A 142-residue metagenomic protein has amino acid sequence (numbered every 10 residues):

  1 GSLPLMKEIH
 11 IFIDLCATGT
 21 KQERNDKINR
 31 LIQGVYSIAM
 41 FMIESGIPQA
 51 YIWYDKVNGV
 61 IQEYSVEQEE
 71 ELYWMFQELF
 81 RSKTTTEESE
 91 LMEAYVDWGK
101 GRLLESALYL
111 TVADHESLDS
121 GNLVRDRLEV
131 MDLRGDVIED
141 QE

Functional and structural regions predicted by a protein language model:
G1-E142: Exposed, interaction-prone extracellular/peripheral surfaces
